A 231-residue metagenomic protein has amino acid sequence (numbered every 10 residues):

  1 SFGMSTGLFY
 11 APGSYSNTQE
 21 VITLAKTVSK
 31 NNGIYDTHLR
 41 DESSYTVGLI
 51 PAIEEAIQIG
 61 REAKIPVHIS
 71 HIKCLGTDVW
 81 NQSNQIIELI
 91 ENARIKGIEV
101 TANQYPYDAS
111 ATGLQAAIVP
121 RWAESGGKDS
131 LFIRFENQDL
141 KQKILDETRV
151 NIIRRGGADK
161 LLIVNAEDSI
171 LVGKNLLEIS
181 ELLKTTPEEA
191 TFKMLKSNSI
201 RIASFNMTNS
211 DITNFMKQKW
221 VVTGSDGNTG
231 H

Functional and structural regions predicted by a protein language model:
S1-E62: Hydrophobic, small-residue-rich alpha-helical packing segments that form membrane-like cores
S1-Y10, S14, I57-Q58, I65-P66 (+1 more regions): Active-site neighborhoods of metal-dependent hydrolases
